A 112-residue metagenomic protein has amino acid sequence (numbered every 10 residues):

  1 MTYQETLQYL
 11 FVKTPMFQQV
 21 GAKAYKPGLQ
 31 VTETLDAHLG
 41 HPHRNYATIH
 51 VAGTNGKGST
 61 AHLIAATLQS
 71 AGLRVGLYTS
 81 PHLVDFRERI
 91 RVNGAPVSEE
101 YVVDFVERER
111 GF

Functional and structural regions predicted by a protein language model:
M1-G53, T60-H62, A66-A71, Y78: Short functional linear segments
T14-Q18, E107-F112: Gly-rich Lys/Arg/Thr-decorated short loops/hinges at beta-loop-alpha junctions or inter-strand turns that position
H38, H62-G111: N-terminal phosphate/diphosphate-binding loop that engages ATP/GTP or pyrophosphate donors across diverse enzyme folds
G56-K57, L83: Short active-site-proximal "capping" loops at secondary-structure junctions
